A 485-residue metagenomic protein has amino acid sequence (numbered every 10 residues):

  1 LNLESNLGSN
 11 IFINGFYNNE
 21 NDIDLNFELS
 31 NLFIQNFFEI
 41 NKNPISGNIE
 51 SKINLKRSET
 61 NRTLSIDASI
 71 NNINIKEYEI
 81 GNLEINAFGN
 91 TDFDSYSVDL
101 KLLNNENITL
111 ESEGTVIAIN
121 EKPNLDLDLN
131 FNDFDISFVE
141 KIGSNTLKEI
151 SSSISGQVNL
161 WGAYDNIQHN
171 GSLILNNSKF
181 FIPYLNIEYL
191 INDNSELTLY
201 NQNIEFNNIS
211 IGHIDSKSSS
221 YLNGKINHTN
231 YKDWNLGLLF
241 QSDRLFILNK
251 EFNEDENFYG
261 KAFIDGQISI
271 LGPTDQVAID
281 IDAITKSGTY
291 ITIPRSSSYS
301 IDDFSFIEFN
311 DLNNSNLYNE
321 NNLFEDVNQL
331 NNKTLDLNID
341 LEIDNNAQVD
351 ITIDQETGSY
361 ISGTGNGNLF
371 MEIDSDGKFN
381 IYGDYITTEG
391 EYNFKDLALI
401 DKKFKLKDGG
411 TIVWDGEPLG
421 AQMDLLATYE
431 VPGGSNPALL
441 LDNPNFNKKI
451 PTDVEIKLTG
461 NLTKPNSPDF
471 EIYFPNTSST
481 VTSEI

Functional and structural regions predicted by a protein language model:
L1-N10, N18, S30, S46 (+7 more regions): Strand-loop-strand
I13, Y17-F27, N41, R57 (+2 more regions): Outer-membrane beta-barrel proteins, especially TonB-dependent receptors
D24, T63-S65, Q168, A278-D280 (+1 more regions): Membrane-spanning beta-strand positions in outer-membrane beta-barrel proteins
F37-N41, E140, N145: Outer-membrane beta-barrel domain signature, especially the mid-to-C-terminal portions of large Gram-negative OMP
K52, K56, S153-S155: Carboxylate-rich, polar loop motifs that coordinate divalent cations or form catalytic acidic clusters
T60, D165, T463: Extracellular acidic loop/turn motifs
